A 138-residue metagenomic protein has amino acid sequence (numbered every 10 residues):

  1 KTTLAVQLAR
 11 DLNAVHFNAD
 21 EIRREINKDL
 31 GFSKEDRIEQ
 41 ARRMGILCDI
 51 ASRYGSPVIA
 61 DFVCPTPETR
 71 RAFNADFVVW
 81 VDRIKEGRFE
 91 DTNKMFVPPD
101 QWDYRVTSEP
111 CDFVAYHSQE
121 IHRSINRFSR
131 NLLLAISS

Functional and structural regions predicted by a protein language model:
K1-T2: Walker A/P-loop
A5-L47: Conserved substrate/cofactor phosphate-moiety recognition/catalytic segment in nucleotide-dependent phosphotransferases
V6-D11, N74-F77, V97-S138: NTP-dependent small-molecule kinase module
A9, G45, S52-G55, H122: Generic helix-packing signal
F17, A60, E90-T92, C111 (+2 more regions): Intrinsic-disorder/low-complexity regions
D20, V81-D82, T107-P110: Residues at the C-termini of beta-strands that transition into short coil/loop
E25, G31, C48-W102: ATP-dependent NMP and nucleoside kinases share a basic, alpha-helical "lid"
E39-R43, R83-E86, Q101-R105, R130-L132: Glycine-rich loops and low-complexity Gly/Arg-rich segments that provide flexible linkers or classic glycine-based
